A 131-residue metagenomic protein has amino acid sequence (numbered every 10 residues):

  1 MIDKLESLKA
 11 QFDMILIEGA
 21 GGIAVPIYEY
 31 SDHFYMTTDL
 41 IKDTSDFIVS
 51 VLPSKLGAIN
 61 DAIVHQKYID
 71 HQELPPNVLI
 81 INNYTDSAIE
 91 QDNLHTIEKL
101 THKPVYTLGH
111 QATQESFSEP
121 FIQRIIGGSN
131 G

Functional and structural regions predicted by a protein language model:
M1-Y30, T38: Phosphate-binding/switch loop-helix module in NTP-utilizing enzymes
L16-E18, V49-V51, I80: Structural motif
A20-G21, K55, Y84: Anionic group-transfer/hydrolysis microenvironments
E29-T38, I63-Q66, Q91-H95: Charged helix-capping and loop-helix junction motifs
Y30-S54: Inter-motif core of Ras-like GTPase G domains
A58: Class I SAM-dependent methyltransferase SAM-binding "motif I" and its flanking Rossmann-like core
Q66-G131: C-terminal lobe/tail of nucleotide-utilizing enzymes
